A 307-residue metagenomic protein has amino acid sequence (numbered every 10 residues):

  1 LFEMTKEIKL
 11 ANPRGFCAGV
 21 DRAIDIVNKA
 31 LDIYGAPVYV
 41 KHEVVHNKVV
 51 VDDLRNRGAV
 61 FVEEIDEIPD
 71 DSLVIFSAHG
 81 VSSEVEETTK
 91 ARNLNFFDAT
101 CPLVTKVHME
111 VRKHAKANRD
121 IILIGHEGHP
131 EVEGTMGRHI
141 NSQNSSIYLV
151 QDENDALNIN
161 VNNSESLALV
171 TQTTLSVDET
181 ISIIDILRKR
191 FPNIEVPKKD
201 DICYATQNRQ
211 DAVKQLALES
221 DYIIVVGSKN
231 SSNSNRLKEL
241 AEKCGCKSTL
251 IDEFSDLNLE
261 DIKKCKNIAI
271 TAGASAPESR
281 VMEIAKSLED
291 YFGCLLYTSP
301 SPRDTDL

Functional and structural regions predicted by a protein language model:
M4-S299: The feature marks the mature, well-folded catalytic cores of soluble enzymes
Y297-L307: Single conserved hydrophobic/aromatic residue that forms the stacking wall/gate of nucleotide- or nucleobase-binding
